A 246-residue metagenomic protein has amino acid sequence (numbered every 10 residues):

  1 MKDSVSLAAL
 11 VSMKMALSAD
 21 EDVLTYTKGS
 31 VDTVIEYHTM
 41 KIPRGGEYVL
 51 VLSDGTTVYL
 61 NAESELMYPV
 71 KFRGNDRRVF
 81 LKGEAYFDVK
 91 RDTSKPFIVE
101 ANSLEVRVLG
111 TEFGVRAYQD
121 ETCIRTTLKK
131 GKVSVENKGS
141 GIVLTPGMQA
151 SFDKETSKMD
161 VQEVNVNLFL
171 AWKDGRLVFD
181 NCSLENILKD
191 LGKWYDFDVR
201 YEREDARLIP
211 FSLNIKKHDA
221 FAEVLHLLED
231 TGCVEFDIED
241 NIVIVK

Functional and structural regions predicted by a protein language model:
M1-K246: A residue-level detector for the "anchor" residue at the start of short, highly conserved motifs
